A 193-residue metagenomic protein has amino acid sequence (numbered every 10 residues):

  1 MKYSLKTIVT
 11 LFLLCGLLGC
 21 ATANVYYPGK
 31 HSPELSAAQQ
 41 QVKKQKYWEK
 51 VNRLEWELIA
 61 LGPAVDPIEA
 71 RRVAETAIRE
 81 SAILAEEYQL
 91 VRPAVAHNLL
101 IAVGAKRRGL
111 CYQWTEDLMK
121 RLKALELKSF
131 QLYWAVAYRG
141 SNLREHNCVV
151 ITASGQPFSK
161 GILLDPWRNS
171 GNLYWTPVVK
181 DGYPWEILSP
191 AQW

Functional and structural regions predicted by a protein language model:
M1-V9: Bacterial N-terminal signal peptides that target proteins for export
V9-L17: Bacterial N-terminal signal peptides
L17-Q39: Bacterial Sec signal peptide processing site at the extreme N-terminus
E55-L99: Secondary-structure boundary elements
P63-A70, A74, G104-T115, N142: Solvent-exposed, acidic/flexible segments
A82-W134: Mid-length scaffold segments of soluble, non-membrane domains
S141-N147: A short, glycine/Asx- and small/polar-enriched loop/turn that sits immediately N-terminal to a beta-strand
A153-W193: A recognition module on extended beta-rich or small alphabeta surfaces enriched in W/G with H and D/E
